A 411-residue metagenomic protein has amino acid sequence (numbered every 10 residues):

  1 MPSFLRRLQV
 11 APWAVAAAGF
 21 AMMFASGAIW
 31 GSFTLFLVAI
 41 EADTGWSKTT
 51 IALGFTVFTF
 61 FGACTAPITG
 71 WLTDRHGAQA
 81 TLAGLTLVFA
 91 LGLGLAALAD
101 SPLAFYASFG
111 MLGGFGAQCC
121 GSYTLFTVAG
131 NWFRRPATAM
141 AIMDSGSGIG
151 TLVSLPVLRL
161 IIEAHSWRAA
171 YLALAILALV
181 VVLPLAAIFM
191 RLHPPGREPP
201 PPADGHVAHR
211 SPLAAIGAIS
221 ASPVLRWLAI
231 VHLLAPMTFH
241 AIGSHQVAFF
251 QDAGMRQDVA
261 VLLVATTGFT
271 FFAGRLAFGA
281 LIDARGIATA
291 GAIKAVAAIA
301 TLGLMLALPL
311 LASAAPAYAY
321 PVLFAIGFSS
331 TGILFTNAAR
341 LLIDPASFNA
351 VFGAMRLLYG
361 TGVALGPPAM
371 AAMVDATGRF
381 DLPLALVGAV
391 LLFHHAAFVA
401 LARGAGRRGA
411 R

Functional and structural regions predicted by a protein language model:
F24, A104-C120, L233, P316-S330: Hydrophobic core of transmembrane alpha-helices in multi-pass small-molecule transporters, especially MFS/SLC-type
F33-L37, S220-F278: Extracytoplasmic gate region of multi-pass secondary transporters
I40-E41, L72-T73, P156-H165, F250-Q251 (+2 more regions): Interfacial helix-cap and linker-helix signal at transmembrane-aqueous boundaries of multi-pass secondary transporters
C64-P102: Conserved MFS/SLC helix-loop-helix module at the cytosolic interface between two early adjacent transmembrane helices
T65-G77, G274-I287, V374-D375: Helix-to-loop junctions at the C-terminal end of transmembrane segments in multipass secondary transporters
F109-S145: Cytoplasmic helix-loop-helix junction between adjacent transmembrane helices in 12-TM secondary transporters
M143-P194: Helix-loop-helix hairpin linking two adjacent transmembrane segments in secondary transporters
T267, F271, A284-A338: C-terminal transmembrane helical hairpin of 12-TM major facilitator-type secondary transporters
